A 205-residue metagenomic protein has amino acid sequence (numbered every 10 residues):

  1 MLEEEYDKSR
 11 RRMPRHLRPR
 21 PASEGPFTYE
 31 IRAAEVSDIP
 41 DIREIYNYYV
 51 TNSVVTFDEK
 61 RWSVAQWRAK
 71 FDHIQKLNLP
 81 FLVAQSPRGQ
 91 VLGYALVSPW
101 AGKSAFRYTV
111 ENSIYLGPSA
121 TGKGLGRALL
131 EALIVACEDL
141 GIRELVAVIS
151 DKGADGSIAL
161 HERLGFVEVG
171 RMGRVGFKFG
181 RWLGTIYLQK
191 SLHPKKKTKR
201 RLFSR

Functional and structural regions predicted by a protein language model:
M1-G25, K190-L192: Acyl-donor-binding surface of acyltransferase catalytic domains
S9-R11, L96-P99, V148-I149, I158 (+2 more regions): Conserved catalytic-core motifs of GNAT/GCN5-like acyltransferases
R11, R15, K60-S119, L130-E131 (+2 more regions): Acetyl-CoA-dependent GNAT
E30-I42: A short beta-loop-alpha structural element at the N-terminal edge of CoA-dependent acyl/N-acetyltransferase catalytic
R43-K70: Conserved GNAT-fold acetyl-CoA-binding loop/helix
I114-S119, K123, D151-G153: Active-site acidic-Proline motif in GNAT/NAT acetyltransferases
G122-C137, A159-R163: Conserved acetyl-CoA-binding loop-helix of GNAT-fold acetyltransferases
C137-S150: Conserved GNAT acetyl-CoA-binding A-motif
